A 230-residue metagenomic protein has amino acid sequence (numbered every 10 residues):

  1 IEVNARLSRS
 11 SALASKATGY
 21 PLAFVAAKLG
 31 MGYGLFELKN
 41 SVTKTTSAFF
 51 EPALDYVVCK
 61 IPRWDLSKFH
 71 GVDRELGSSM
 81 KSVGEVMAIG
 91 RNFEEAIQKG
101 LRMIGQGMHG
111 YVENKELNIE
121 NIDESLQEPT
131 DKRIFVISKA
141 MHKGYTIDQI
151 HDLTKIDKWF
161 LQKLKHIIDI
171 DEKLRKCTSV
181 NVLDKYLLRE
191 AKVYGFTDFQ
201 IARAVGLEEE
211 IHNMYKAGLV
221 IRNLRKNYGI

Functional and structural regions predicted by a protein language model:
I1-G195, L219: ATP-dependent carboxylate activation and anion-phosphoryl transfer catalytic cores that bind Mg-ATP to form
E190, F199-I230: C-terminal amphipathic alpha-helical interaction region
